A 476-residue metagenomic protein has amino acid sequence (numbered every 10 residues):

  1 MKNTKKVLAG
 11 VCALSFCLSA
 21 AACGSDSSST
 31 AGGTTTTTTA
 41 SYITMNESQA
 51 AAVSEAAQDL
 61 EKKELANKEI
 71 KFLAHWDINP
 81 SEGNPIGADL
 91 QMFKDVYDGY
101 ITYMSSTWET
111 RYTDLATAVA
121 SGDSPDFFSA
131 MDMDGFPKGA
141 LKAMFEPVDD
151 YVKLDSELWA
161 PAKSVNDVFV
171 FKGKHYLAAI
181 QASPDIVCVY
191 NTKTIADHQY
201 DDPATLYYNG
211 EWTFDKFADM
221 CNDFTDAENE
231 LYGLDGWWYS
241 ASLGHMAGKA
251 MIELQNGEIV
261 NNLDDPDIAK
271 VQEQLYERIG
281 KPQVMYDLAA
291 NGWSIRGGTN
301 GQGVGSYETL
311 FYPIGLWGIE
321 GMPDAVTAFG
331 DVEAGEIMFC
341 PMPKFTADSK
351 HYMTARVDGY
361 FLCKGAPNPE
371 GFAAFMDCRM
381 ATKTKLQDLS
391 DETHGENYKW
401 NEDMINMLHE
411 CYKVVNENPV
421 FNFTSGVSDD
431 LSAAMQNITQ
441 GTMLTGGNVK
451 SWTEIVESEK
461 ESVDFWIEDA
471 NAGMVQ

Functional and structural regions predicted by a protein language model:
A9, C23-P137, P367, L386-D391 (+2 more regions): Conserved N-terminal structural module of periplasmic/extracytoplasmic solute-binding proteins
L18-A22: C-terminal motif of bacterial Sec signal peptides marking the signal peptidase cleavage site
A40-A66, M131-D185, C340: Hinge/lid segment of periplasmic solute-binding proteins
K71, V170-A182, I186-C188, T213-N261: Extracytoplasmic/periplasmic solute-binding protein
Q91, E109-E146, W159-A178, D215-E228 (+1 more regions): Pocket-flanking alpha-helical
C221, N256-W293: Glycine-centered hinge/linker elements that transmit conformational signals in sensory and ligand-binding systems
T327-E396: Extracytoplasmic/periplasmic substrate-recognition and gating elements
T354, L389-T393, I405-Q476: C-terminal capping/gating helix-and-loop segments adjacent to ligand/active sites or protein-protein/ligand interfaces
